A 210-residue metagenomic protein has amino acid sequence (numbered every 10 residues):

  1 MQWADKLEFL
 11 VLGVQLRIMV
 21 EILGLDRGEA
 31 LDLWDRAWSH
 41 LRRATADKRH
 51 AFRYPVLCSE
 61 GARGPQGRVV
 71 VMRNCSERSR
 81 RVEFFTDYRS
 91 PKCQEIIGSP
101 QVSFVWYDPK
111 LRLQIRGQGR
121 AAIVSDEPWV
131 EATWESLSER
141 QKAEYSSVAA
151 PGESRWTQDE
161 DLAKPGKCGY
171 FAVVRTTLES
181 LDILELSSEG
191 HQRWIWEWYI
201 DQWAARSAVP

Functional and structural regions predicted by a protein language model:
Q2-P210: Binding-site signature for planar aromatic cofactors or substrates
